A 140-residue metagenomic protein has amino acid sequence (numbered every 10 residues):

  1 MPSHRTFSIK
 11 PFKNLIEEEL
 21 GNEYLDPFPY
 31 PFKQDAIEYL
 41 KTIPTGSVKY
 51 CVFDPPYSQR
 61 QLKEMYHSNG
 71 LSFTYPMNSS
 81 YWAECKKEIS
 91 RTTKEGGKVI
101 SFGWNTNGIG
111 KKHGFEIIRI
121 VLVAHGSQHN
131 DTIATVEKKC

Functional and structural regions predicted by a protein language model:
M1-C140: Class I S-adenosyl-L-methionine-dependent methyltransferase catalytic core
